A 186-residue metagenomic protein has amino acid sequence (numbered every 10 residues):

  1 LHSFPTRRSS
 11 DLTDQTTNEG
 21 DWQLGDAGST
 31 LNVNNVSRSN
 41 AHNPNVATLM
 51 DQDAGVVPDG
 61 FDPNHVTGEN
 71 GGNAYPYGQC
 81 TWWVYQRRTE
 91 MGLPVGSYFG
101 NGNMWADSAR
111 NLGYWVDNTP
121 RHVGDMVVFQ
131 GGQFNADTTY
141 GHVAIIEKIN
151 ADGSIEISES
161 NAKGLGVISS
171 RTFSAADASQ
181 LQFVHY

Functional and structural regions predicted by a protein language model:
H2-S9: Short, small-residue-biased leader/transition segments that mark boundaries at the very start of proteins
F4, L93-G102, V167-F173: Short, exposed beta-strand "edge-strand" segments with a Pro/Gly-rich flavor and a Y/T-containing core
D11-T48: Extracytoplasmic intrinsically disordered, low-complexity "stalk/linker" and propeptide segments that are Pro/Thr-rich
L24, S29-N32, D59, D117 (+1 more regions): Intrinsically disordered, low-complexity, compositionally biased regions/tails
A41-V143, K148, E159: Secreted/periplasmic proteins that engage bacterial cell-wall peptidoglycan
E147-Y186: Aromatic- and glycine-rich peptidoglycan recognition patches
